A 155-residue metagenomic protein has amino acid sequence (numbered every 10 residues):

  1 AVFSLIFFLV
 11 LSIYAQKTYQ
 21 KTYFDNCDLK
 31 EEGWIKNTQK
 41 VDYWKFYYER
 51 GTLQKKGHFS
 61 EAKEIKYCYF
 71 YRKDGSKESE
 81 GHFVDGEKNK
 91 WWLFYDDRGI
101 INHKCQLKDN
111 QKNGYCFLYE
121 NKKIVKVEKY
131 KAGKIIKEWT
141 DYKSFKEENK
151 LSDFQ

Functional and structural regions predicted by a protein language model:
V2-S12: Bacterial N-terminal signal peptides
L11-Q155: Glycine/tyrosine- and acidic-biased, solvent-exposed loop/turn segments at the edges of beta-strands
